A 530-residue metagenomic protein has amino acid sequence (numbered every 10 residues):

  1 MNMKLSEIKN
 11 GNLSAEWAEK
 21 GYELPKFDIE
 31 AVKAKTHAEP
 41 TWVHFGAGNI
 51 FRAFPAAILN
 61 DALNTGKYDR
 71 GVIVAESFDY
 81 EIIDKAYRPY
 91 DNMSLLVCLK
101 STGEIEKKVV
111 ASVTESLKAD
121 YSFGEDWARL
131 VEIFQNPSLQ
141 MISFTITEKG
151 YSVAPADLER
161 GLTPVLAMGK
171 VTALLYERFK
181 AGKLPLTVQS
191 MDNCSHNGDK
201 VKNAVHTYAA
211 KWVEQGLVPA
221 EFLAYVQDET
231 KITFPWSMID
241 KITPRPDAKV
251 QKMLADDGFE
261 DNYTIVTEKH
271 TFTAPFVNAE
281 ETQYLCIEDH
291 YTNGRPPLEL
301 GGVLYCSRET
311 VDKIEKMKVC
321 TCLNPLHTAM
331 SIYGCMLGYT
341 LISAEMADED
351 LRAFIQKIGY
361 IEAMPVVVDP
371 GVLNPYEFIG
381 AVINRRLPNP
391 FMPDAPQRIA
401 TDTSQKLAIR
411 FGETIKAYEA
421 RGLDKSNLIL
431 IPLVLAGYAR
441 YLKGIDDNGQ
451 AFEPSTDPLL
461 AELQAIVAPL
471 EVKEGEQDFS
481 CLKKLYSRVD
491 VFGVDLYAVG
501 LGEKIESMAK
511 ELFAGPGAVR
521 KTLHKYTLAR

Functional and structural regions predicted by a protein language model:
N2-F45, N49-R530: Substrate/ligand-engaging "lid" and interaction regions
